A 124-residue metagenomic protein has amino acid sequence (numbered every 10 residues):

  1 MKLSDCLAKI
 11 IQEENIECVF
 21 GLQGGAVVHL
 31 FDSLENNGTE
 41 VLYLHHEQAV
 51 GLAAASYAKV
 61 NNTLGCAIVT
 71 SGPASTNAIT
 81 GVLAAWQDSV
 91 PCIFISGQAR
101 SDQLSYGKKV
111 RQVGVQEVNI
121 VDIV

Functional and structural regions predicted by a protein language model:
M1-V124: N-terminal alpha/beta PP-like core and its mobile active-site loop of ThDP/TPP-dependent enzymes
